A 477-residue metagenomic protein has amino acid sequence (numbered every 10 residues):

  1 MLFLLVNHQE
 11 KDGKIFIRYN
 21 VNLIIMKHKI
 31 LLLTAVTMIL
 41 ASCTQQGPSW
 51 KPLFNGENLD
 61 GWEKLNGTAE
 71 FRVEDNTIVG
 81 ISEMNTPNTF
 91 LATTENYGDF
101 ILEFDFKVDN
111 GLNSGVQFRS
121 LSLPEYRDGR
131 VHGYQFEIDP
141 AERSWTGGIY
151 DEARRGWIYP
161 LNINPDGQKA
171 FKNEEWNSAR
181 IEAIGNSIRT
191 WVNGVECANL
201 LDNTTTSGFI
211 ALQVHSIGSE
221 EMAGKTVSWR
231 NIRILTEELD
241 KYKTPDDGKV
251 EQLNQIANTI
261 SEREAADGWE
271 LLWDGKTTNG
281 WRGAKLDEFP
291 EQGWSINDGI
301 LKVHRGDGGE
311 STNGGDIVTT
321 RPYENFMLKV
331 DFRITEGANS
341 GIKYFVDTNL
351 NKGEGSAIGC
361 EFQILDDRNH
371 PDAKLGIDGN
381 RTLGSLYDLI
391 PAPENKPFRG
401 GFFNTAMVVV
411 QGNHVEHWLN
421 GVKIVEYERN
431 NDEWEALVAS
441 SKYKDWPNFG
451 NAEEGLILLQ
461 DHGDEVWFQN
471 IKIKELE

Functional and structural regions predicted by a protein language model:
M1-P48: Bacterial Sec-dependent N-terminal signal peptides
C43-E477: Carbohydrate-interacting regions of secretory-pathway proteins
